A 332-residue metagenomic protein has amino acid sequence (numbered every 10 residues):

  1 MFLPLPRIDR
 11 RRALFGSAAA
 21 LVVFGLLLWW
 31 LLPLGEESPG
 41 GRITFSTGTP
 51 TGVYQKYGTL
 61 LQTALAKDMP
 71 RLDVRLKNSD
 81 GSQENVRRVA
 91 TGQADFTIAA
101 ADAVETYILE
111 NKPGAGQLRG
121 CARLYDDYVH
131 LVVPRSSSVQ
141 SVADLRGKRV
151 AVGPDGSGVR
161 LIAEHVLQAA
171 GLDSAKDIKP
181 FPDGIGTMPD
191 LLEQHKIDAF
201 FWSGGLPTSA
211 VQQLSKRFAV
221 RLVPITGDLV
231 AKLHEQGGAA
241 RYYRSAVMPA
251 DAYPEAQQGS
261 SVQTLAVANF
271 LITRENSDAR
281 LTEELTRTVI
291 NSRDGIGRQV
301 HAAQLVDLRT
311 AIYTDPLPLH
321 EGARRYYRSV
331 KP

Functional and structural regions predicted by a protein language model:
M1-R75, A90, G116, D294-P332: N-terminal hydrophobic or amphipathic helices and topogenic motifs
L21-W29, D155-V166, A239-P318: Ligand-binding clefts/hinges and TM-proximal coupling segments of bilobed small-molecule sensing domains
G40, M69-R71, G81-E84, T91 (+7 more regions): Extracytoplasmic
G40-D68, L72, D126-Q194, Y313 (+2 more regions): Bilobed "Venus flytrap"/periplasmic-binding protein-like clamshell domains and structurally analogous long
G48-P50, S79-G81, A94, A101-V104 (+7 more regions): Solvent-exposed coil/turn segments that connect beta secondary-structure elements in extracytoplasmic/periplasmic
T63-R71, A90-A94, L109, L167-L172 (+5 more regions): Sec-exported extracytoplasmic/periplasmic mature domains
R75-A115, T187-L191, T208-S215: Pocket-flanking alpha-helical
A101-A103, S137, S174-F270, S277: Pocket-lining segment of extracytoplasmic ligand-binding domains
